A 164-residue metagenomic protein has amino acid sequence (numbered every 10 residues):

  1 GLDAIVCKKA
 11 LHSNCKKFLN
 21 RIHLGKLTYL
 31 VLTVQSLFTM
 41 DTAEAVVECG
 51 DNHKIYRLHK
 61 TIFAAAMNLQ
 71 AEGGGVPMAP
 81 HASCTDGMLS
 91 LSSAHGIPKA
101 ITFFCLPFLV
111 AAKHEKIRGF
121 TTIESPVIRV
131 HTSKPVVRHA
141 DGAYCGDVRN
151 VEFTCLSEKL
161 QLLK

Functional and structural regions predicted by a protein language model:
G1-K164: Long C-terminal subdomains/extensions of small-metabolite kinases
